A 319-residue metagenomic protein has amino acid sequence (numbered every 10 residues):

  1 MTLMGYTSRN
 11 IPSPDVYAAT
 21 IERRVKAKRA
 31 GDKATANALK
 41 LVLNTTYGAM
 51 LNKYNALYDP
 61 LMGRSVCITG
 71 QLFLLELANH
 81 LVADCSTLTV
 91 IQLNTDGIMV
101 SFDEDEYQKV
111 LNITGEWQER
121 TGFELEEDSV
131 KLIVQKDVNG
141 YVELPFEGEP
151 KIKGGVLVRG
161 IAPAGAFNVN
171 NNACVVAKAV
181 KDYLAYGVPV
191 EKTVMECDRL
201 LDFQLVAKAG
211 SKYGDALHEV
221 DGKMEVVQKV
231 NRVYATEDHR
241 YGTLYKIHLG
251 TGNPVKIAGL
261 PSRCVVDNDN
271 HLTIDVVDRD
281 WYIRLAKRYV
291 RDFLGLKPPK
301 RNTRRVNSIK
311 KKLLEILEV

Functional and structural regions predicted by a protein language model:
M1-N79, A83-S86, S101: Helical catalytic core of nucleic-acid polymerases
L3-Y6, Y58, N94-T95, V110-T114: Composition- and surface-driven signal marking solvent-exposed, interaction-prone regions in large proteins
L39-K40, T95, A286: Short runs of predominantly hydrophobic/aromatic residues within well-ordered alpha helices that form helix-helix
Q71, Y107-V319: C-terminal, non-catalytic extensions of nucleic-acid polymerases
A83, T89-V90, E119: Long amphipathic alpha-helical segments
T89-N94, E127: Short beta-strand
D96-F102: A generic structural motif
